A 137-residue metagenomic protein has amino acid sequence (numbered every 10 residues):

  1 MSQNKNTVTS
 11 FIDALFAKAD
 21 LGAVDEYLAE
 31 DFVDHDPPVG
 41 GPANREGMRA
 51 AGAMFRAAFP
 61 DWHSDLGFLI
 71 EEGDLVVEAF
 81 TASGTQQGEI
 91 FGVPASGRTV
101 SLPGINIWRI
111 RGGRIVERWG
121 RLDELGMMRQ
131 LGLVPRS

Functional and structural regions predicted by a protein language model:
M1-S137: C-terminal and inter-domain tail/linker signature
